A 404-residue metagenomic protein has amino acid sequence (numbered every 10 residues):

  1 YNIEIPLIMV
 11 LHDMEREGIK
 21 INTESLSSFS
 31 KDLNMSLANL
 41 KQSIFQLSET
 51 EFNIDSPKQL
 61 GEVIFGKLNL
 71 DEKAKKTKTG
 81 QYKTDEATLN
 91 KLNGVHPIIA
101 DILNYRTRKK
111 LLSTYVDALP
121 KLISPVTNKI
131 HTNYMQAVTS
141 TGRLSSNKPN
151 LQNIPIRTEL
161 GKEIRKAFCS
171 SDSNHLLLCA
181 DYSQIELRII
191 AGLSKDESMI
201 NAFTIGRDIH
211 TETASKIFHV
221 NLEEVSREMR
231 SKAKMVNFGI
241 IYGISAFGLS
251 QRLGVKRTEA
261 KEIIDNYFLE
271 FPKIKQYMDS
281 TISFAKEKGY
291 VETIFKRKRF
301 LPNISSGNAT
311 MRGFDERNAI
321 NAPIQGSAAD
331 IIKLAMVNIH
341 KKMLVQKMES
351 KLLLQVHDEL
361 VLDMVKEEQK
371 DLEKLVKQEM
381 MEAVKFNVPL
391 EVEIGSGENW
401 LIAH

Functional and structural regions predicted by a protein language model:
Y1-E159, N174-L176, S183-E186, A246 (+4 more regions): Conserved "right-hand" nucleotidyltransferase catalytic core of DNA-directed polymerases
L11-D13, E17, V236, I240 (+1 more regions): Short, hydrophobic beta-strand segments
F52-D55, K351-V356: Short beta-strand
Q59, S183-E186, E359-L360, E368 (+1 more regions): Conserved nucleotide-binding/hydrolysis micro-motifs of P-loop NTPases
S124, H131-T132, A137-T139, S215-M348 (+4 more regions): Conserved catalytic core of nucleic-acid polymerases
N133-N221: Function-dense linear segments that define catalytic or interfacial modules in macromolecule-processing proteins
E270-P272, Q378-F386: A common structural junction motif
V384-G395: Conserved short beta-strand edge segments in small beta-sheet-based binding/regulatory domains
